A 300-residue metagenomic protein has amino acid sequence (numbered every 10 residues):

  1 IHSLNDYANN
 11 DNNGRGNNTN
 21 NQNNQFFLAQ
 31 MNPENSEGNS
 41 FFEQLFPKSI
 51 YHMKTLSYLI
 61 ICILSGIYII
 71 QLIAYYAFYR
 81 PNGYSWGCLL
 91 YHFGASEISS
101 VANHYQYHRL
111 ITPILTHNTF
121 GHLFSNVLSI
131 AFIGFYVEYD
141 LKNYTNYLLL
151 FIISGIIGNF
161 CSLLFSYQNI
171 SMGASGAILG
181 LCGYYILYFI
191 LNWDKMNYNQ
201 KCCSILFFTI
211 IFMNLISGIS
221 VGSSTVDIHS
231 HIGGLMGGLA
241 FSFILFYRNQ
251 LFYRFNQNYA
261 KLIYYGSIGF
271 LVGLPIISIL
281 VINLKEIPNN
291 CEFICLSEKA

Functional and structural regions predicted by a protein language model:
I1-L56, I63, M213-A300: C-terminal transmembrane module of polytopic alpha-helical membrane proteins
F41-E43, S49, G94-H104, S154-I156 (+1 more regions): Short, motif-level signal for alpha-helix interfacial/capping segments enriched in acidic residues and aromatics/proline
H52-A174, V221-V226: N-terminal TM1-TM2 helical hairpin plus the immediately adjacent luminal interfacial "cap"
Q71, Y75-N82, N192-M196, N249 (+1 more regions): Perimembrane helix-loop junctions in membrane proteins
E138-T145, Y185-S204, F246-F255: Alpha-helical transmembrane bundle and helix-membrane interface signal in multi-pass integral membrane proteins
L148-L150, G173-I178, N199-I205: Cytoplasmic-side transmembrane-helix entry/capping segments in multi-pass membrane proteins
I157-C161, N169-N192, I232-F246: Specific transmembrane alpha-helix
G158, Y184-S224: Conserved, structured regulatory domains from eukaryotic proteins
